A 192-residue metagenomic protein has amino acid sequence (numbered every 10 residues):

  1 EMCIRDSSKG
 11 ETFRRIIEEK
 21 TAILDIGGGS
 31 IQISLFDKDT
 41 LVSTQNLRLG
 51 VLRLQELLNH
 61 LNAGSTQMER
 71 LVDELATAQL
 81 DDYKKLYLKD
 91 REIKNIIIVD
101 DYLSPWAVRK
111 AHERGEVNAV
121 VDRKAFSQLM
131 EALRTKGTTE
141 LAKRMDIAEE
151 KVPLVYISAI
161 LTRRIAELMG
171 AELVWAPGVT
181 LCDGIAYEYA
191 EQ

Functional and structural regions predicted by a protein language model:
E1, R5-K20, L35-K38, S43-Q192: Helical "lid/coupling" subdomains associated with nucleotide-phosphate turnover
T21-D25: Short glycine-aspartate micro-motif
I26-S30: Active-site-adjacent helix-turn-beta-strand microarchitecture at beta-sheet edges that either contains or buttresses
